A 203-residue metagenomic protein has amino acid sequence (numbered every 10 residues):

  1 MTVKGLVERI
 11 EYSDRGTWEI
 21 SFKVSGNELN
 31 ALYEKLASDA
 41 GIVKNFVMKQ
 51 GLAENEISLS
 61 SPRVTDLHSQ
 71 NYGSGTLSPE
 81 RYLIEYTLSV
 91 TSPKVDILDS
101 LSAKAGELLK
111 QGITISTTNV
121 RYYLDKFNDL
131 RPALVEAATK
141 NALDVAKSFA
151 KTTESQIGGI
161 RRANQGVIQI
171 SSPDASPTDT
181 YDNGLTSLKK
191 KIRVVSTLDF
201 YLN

Functional and structural regions predicted by a protein language model:
M1-N203: Short, charge-dense linear interaction motifs
